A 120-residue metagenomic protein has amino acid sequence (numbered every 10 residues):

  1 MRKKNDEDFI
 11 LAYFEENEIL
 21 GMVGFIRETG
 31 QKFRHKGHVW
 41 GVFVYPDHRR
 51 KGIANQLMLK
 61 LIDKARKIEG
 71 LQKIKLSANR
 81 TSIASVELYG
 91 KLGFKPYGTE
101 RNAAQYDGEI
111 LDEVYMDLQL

Functional and structural regions predicted by a protein language model:
M1-D47, M58-K60, K64, Q119: Acetyl-CoA-dependent GNAT
Y13, F33-W40, L57, A84-P96 (+1 more regions): Conserved N-terminal glycine/acidic-rich loop preference
V44, N79-R80: Short amphipathic helical patch at the helix-1/turn junction of helix-turn-helix
G52: Conserved G/P- and acidic residue-centered "switch" motifs that form tight phosphate/ATP-binding loops in soluble
M58, A65-A78: Conserved GNAT acetyl-CoA-binding A-motif
K75-A78, G90-L111: Conserved catalytic-core motifs of GNAT/GCN5-like acyltransferases
E109-L120: Terminal substrate-recognition subdomain of acyl/acetyltransferases
